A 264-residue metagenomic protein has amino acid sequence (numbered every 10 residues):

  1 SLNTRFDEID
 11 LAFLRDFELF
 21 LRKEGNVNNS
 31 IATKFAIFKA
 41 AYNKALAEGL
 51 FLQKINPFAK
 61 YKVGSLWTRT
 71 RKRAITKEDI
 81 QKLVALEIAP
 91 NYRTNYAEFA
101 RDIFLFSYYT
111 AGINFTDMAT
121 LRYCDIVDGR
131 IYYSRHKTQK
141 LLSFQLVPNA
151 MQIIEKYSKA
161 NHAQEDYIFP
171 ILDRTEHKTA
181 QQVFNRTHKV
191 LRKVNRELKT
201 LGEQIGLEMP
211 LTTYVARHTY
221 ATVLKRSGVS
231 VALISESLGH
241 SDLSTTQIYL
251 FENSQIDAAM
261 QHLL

Functional and structural regions predicted by a protein language model:
S1-T70, L86, P90: N-terminal core-binding DNA-recognition domain of tyrosine recombinases/integrases
A32, I55-F115: Basic, Lys/Arg- and aromatic-enriched nucleic-acid-binding interface segment
A59-K60, A119-Y157: Conserved tyrosine-mediated DNA breakage-rejoining catalytic core shared by Y-recombinases
A74, R135-Q139, R174-T175, L238-L263: Catalytic-site neighborhood detector that most strongly recognizes the C-terminal catalytic loop/helix of tyrosine
I80, V147-E208: Active-site/catalytic core of tyrosine-dependent DNA strand-transfer enzymes
A89-T94, R186, N195-E236: Short, basic (Lys/Arg/His-rich) helix/loop patches that form interaction surfaces in the mid-to-C-terminal regions
C124-R130, E208-M209, V229-I248: Short, polar N-cap/turn motifs at the start of nucleic acid-interacting alpha helices
Q145-P148, Q152, K156-S158, F251-L264: DNA/chromatin major-groove-contacting recognition/catalytic segments
